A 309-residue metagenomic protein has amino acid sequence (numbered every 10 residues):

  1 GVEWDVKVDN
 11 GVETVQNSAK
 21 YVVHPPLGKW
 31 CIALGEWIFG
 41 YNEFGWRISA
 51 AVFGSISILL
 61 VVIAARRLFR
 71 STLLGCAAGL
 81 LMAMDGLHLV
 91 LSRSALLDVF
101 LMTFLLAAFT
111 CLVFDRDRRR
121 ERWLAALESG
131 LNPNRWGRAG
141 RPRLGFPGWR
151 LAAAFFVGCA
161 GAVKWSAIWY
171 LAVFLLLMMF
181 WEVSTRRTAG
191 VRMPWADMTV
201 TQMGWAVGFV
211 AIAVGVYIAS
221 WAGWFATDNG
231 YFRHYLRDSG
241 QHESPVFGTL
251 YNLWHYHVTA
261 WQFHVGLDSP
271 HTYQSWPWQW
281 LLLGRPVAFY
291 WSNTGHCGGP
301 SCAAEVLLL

Functional and structural regions predicted by a protein language model:
G1-F225, A303: Membrane-integral, polyisoprenol-dependent glycosyltransferases of the GT-C/oligosaccharyltransferase superfamily
G1-N10, W205, G215-L283: Aromatic-rich transmembrane-lumenal/periplasmic boundary elements in polytopic membrane proteins
V22, H257, V306-L307: Generic preference for hydrophobic/aromatic residues in regular secondary structure cores
G45, T272-S275, Q279, G284-L309: Membrane-interface anchor segments at the N-terminal boundary of transmembrane helices in multi-pass membrane enzymes
A78, G161, R233, E243 (+1 more regions): Polar low-complexity intrinsically disordered regions enriched in Ser/Thr and small residues
T188, D238-S239, G298-S301: Short, low-complexity, polar/charged sequence segments that are solvent-exposed and flexible
